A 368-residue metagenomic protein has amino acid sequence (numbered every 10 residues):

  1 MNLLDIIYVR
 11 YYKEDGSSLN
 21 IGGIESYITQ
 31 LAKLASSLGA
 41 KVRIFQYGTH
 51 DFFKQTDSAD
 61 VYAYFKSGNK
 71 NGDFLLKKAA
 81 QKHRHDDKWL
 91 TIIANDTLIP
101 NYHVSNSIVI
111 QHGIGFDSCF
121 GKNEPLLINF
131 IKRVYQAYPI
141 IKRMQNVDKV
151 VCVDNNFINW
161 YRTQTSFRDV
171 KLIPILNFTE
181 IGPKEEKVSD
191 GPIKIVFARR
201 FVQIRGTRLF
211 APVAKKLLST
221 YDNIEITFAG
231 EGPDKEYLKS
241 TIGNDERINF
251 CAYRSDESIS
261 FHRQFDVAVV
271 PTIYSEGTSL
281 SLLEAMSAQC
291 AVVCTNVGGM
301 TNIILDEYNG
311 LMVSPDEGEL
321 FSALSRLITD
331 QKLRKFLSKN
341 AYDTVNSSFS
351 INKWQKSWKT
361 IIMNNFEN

Functional and structural regions predicted by a protein language model:
S26-Q30, F197-K216, P233-E236: A conserved mid-protein helix/loop that constitutes part of the nucleotide-sugar donor-binding site
I92, Y102-N123, F130-K132, V151: Active-site proximal beta-strand in glycosyltransferases
N129-V150: Membrane-proximal helix-turn-helix segments that form the acceptor-binding/catalytic region of lipid-linked
E236-R254: Nucleotide-activated donor-binding/catalytic signature segment of Leloir-type glycosyltransferases, i.e., the conserved
R263-G277, C290: Acidic donor-binding loop of glycosyltransferase active sites
A291-C294, I304: Short hydrophobic beta-strand element within catalytic cores of glycosyltransferases and related nucleotide-activated
D306-E307, L311-G318, R326-K332: Conserved acidic donor-binding segment of nucleotide-sugar-dependent glycosyltransferases
R326, L333-S348, W354-T360: A short, well-ordered alpha-helix in the C-terminal region of glycosyltransferases
